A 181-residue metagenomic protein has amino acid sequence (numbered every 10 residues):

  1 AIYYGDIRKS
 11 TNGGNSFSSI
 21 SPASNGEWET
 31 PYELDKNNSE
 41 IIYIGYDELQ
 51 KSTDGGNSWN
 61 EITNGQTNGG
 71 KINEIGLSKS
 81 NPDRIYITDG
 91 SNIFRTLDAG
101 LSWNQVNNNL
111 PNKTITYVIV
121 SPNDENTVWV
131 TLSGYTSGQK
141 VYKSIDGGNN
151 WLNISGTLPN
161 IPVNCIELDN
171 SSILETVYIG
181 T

Functional and structural regions predicted by a protein language model:
A1-T181: Extracellular glycan-interacting surfaces
